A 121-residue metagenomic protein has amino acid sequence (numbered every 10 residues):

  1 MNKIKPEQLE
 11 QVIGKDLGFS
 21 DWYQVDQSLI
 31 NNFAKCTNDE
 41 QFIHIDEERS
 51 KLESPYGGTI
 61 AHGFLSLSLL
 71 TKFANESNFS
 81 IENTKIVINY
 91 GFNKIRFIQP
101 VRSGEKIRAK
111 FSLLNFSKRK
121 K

Functional and structural regions predicted by a protein language model:
M1-A61: Catalytic strand-loop segment that frames the active site of acyl-thioester-processing enzymes
M1-G18, F97-K121: HotDog/MaoC-like acyl-thioester-processing domains
C36-T37, S50, T84-V87, K121: Short, charged/polar low-complexity linear motifs in solvent-exposed/disordered segments
S54-G58, S68-N115: Hydrophobic beta-strand-centered segment that forms part of the acyl-chain substrate-binding groove
F64-L65: A solvent-exposed, acidic/Ser-Thr-rich amphipathic alpha-helical stretch
